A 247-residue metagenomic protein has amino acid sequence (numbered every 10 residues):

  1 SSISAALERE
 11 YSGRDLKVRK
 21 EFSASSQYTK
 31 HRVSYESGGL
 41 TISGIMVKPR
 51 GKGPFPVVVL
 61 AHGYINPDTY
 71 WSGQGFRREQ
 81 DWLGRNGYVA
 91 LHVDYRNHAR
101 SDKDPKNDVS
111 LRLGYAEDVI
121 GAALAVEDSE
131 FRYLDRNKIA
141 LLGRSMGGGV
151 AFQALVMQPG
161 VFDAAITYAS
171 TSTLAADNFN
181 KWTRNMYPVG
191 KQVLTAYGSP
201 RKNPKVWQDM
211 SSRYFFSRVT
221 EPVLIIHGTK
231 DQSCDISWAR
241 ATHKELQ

Functional and structural regions predicted by a protein language model:
E8-K52: N-terminal cap/lid segment of alpha/beta-hydrolase-fold proteins
G53-F55, L60-D102, L174-A175: Short substrate-entry loop that stabilizes the transition state in hydrolases
V109-E130: Alpha/beta-hydrolase active-site loop
R132-S145: Alpha/beta-hydrolase fold nucleophile elbow
G143-Q153: Glycine-rich nucleophile elbow surrounding the catalytic serine of serine-hydrolase chemistry
F152-K202: Hydrolase active-site cap/lid region
V219, I225-H227, D231: Short beta-strand/loop motif that positions the catalytic acidic residue of the alpha/beta-hydrolase fold
Q232-W238: Conserved alpha/beta-hydrolase "acid-adjacent" motif
